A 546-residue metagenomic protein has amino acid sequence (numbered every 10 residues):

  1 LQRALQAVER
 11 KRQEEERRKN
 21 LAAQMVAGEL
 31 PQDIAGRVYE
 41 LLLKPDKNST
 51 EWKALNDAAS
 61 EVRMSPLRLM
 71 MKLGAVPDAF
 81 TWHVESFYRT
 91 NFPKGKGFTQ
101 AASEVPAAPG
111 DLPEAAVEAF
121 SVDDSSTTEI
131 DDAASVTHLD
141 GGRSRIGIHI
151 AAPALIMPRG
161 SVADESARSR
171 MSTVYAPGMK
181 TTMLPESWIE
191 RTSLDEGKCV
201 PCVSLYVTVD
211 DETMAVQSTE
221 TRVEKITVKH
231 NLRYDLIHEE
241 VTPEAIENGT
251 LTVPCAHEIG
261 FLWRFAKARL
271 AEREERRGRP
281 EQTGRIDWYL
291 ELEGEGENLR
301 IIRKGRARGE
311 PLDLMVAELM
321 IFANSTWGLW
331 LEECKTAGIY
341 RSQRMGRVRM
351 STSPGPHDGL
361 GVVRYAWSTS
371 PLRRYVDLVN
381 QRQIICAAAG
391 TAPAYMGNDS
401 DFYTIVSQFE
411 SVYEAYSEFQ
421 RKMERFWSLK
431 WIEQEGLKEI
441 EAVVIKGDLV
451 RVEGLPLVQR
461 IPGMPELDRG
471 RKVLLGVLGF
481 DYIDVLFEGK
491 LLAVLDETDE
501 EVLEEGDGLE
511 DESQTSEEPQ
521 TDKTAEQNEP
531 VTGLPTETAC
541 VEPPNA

Functional and structural regions predicted by a protein language model:
L1-P45, A54, Q100-V473, G479-F487 (+1 more regions): Electropositive polyanion-binding surfaces
D46-V84, S135-T137, M315, F322-S325 (+2 more regions): Core catalytic machinery and nucleic-acid-binding channels of phosphodiester-processing enzymes
A54-E118, V122: Short glycine- and acidic-rich boundary segments immediately preceding or forming the N-terminal edge of structured
Y482-E504: Internal insertion modules embedded within essential enzymes
